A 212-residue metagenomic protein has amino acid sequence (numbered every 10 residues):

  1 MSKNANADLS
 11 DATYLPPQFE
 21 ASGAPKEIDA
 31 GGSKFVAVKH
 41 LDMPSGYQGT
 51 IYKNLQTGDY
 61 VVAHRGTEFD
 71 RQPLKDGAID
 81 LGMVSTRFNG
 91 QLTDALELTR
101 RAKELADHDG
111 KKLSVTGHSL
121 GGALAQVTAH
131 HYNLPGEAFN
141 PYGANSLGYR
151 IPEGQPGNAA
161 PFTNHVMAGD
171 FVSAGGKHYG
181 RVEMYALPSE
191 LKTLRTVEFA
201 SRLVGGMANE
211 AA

Functional and structural regions predicted by a protein language model:
S2-K3: Active-site nucleophile-adjacent alpha helix/oxyanion-hole segment immediately C-terminal to the catalytic cysteine
A7, D11-E20, D29-G32, S45 (+2 more regions): Membrane-interface amphipathic segments in extracytoplasmic regions
L9, V62, D170: A residue-level signal for conserved active-site and pocket-lining positions in enzyme catalytic cores
A12-T13, Q18-V115, Y142-I151: A conserved cap/lid and substrate-binding interface adjacent to the catalytic center of lipid-processing enzymes
K53-D59, H130-A212: Serine hydrolase/lipase
A106, T128-A129: A generic structural signal for well-ordered alpha-helical segments
T116-G121, A125: Gly/Ala-rich beta-loop-alpha elbow adjacent to hydrolase catalytic centers
